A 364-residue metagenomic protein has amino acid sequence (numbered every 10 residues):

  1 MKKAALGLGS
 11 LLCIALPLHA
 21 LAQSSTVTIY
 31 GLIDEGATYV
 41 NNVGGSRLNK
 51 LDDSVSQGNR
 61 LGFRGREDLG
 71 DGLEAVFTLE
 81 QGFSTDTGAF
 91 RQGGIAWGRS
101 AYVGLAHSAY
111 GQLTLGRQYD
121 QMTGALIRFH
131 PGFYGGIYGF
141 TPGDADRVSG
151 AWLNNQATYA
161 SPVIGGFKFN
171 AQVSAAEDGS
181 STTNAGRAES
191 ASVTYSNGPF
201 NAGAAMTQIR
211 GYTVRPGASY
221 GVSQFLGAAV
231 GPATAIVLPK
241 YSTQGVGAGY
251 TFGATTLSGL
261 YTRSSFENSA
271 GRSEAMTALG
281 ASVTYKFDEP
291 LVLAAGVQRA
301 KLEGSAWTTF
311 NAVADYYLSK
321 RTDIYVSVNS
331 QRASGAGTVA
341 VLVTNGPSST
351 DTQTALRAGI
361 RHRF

Functional and structural regions predicted by a protein language model:
L16-A22: Sec/Tat signal peptide C-region and signal peptidase I cleavage site
Q23-V40, L48-D178, A185-R187, V193-A205: Outer membrane beta-barrel
T28-Y30, E74-V76, Q112-T114, K168-N170 (+7 more regions): Residue-level detector of the transmembrane beta-barrel scaffold of outer-membrane proteins
E35-N41, Q81-T85, Y119-Q121, V173-E177 (+7 more regions): Transmembrane beta-strands of outer-membrane beta-barrel pores
G45-V55, R91-I95, R147-V148, S180-R187 (+4 more regions): Replace "Gram-negative outer membrane beta-barrel proteins" with "bacterial and organellar outer membrane beta-barrel
Q57-L61, R99-V103, L153-A157, R187-A191 (+5 more regions): Hydrophobic, lipid-facing positions within transmembrane beta-strands of outer-membrane proteins
A191-Y316, N329: Detector for outer-membrane/organellar transmembrane beta-barrel domains, recognizing the amphipathic beta-strand
L318, D351-F364: Outer-membrane beta-barrel "beta-signal"
